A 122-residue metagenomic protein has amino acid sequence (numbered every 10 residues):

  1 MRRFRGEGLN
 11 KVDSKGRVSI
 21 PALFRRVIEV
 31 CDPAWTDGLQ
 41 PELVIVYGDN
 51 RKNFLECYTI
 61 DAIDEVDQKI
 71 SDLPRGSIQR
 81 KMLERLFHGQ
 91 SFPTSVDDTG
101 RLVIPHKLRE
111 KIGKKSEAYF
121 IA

Functional and structural regions predicted by a protein language model:
M1-N10, S14-K15, L23-T94, D98-T99 (+1 more regions): Flexible "stalk/tail and boundary" regions
